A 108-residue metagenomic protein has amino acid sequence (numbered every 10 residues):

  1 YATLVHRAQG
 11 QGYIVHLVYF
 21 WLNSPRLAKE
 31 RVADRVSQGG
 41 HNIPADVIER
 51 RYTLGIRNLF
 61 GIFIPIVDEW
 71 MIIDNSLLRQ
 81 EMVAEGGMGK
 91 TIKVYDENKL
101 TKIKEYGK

Functional and structural regions predicted by a protein language model:
Y1-A2: Short, well-ordered alpha-helical microsegments
V5, L59-F60: Short amphipathic alpha-helical segments and helix-helix/interface helices
H6-Q9, I64: Anion (oxyanion) recognition and catalysis
A8, V15, W70-I72: Generic structural hydrophobic/aromatic packing signal, biased to beta-strands
G10-L59: A glycine- and Lys/Arg-enriched "phosphate-lid" helix/loop adjacent to the NTP-binding pocket of small-molecule kinases
G61-K108: NTP-dependent small-molecule kinase module
